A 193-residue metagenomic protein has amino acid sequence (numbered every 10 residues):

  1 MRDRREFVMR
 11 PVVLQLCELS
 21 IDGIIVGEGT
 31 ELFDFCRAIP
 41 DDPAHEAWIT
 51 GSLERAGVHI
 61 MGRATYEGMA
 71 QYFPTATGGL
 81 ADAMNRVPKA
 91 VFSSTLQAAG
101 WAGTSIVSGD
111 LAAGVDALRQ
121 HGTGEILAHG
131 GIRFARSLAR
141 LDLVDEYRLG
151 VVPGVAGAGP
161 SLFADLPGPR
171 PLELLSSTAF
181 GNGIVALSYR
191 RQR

Functional and structural regions predicted by a protein language model:
R2, F7-L143, P153-R193: Portal/gating segments that form or line small-molecule/metal binding sites
G150: Non-cysteine beta-strand/loop elements that form the S-adenosyl-L-methionine
